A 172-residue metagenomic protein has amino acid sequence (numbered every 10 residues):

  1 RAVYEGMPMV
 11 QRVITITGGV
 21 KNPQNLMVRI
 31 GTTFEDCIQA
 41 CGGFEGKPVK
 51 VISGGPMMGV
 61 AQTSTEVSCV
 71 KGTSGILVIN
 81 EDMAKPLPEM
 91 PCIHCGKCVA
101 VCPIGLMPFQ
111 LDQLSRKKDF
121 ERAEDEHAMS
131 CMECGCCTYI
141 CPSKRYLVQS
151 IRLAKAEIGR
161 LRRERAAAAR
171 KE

Functional and structural regions predicted by a protein language model:
R1-S143, Q149-K155, E164-E172: Redox cofactor-anchoring modules in respiratory/redox and cofactor-processing assemblies
I158: C-terminal, active-site-flanking charged/polar segments
